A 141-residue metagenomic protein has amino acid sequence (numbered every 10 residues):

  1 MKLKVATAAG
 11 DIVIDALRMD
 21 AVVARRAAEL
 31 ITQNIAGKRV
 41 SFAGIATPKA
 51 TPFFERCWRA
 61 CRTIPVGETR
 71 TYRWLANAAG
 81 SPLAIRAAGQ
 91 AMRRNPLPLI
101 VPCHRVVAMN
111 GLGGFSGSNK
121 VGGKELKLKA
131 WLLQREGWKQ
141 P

Functional and structural regions predicted by a protein language model:
M1-L83, R135-P141: Basic nucleic-acid-binding alpha-helical/helix-turn surface characteristic of O6-alkylguanine DNA
T7, M109-N110: Short acidic-glycine loop/turn motifs at beta-strand connectors
C61, C103-H104, L132: Structural signal for hydrophobic
E68, S81, Q90, L112-S118: Gly/Ser/Thr-rich helix-start
L83-P98: Regulatory, non-catalytic segments
L99-V107: Short Lys/Arg-enriched helix C-cap and helix-to-coil transition segments that create basic nucleic-acid-contact patches
N110-P141: …primarily DNA-binding HTH/wHTH and HhH modules…
